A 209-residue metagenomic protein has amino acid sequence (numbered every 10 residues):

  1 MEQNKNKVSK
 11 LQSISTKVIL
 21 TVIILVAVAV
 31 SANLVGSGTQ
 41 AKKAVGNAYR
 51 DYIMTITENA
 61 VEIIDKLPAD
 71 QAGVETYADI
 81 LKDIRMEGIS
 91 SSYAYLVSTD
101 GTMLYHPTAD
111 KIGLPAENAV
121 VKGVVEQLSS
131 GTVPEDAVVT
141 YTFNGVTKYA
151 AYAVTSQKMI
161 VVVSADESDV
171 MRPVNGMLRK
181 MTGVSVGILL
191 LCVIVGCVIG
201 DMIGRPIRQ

Functional and structural regions predicted by a protein language model:
M1-A27, G176, M202, Q209: Positive-inside N-terminal membrane-insertion signal
K10-Q40, T182, V186-L190: Extreme N-terminal signal-anchor transmembrane helix of membrane signaling/transducer proteins, especially in bacteria
A27, E167-R208: Cytoplasm-proximal transmembrane signaling helix
V28, G38-E62, Q71, R179-K180: Juxtamembrane membrane-water interface segments immediately C-terminal to a transmembrane helix
I56, Y149-V174: Short, hydrophobic beta-strand elements of compact beta-sandwich sensory domains
G73-L81, T108-T140: Extracytoplasmic/periplasmic sensor domains and loops in membrane signaling proteins
D83-M103: Short N-terminal helix-loop-first-beta-strand/juxtamembrane motif that initiates sensory/input modules
A137, N144-A153: A short beta-strand signature within small-molecule sensing/ligand-binding domains used in signal transduction
